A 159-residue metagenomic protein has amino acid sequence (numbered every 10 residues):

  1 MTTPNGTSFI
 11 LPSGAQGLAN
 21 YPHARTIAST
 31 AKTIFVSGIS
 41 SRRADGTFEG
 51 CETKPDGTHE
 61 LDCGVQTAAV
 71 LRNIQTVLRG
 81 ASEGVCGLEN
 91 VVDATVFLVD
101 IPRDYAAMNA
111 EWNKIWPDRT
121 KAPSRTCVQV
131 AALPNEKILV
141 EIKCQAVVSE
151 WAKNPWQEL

Functional and structural regions predicted by a protein language model:
M1-R72, T76-V92, L98-L159: N-terminal presequence-like segments and the immediate start of the first folded domain
